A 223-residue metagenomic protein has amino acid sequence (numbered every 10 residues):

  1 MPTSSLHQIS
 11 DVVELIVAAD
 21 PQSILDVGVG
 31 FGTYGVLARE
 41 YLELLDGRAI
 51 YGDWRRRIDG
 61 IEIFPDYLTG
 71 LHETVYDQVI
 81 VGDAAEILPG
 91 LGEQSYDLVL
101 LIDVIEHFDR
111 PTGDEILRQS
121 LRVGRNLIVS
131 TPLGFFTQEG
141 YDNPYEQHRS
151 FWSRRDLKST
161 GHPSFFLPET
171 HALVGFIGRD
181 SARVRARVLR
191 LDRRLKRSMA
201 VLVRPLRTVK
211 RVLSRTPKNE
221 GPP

Functional and structural regions predicted by a protein language model:
M1-V17: Class I SAM-dependent methyltransferase Rossmann-like catalytic core, especially the SAM/SAH-binding loop
P2-H7, T33, A85-P89, F108-G221: S-adenosyl-L-methionine-dependent methyltransferase catalytic module, highlighting the catalytic core
I9, L42-L45, S150-F151: Well-ordered, non-membrane alpha-helical segments in soluble/globular domains
V13, A19-F136: Conserved SAM-binding loop
